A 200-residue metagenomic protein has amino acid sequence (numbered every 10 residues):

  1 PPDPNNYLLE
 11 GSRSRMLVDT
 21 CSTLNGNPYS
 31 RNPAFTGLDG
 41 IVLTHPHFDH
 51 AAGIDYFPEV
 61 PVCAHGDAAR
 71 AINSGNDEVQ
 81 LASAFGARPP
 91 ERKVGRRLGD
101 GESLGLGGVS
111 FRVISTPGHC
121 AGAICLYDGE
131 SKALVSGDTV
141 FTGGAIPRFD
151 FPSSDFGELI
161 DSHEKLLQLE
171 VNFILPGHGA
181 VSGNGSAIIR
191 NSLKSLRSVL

Functional and structural regions predicted by a protein language model:
P1-R31, C125-T142: Conserved beta-strand hairpin/beta-sheet module of binuclear metal-dependent hydrolase folds, prominently
N5-Y7, R96, G101-E102, I124: Residue-level detector of beta-strand structural context in well-folded domains
G11-S14, A34-L38, D55-P61, G129-K132 (+1 more regions): Short glycine/proline-enriched coil/turn segments at helix->beta-strand junctions
R15, S110-S198: Metallo-beta-lactamase
V18, L98, T116: Hydrophobic residues at beta-strand termini and immediately following loops that shape nucleotide-binding pockets
V18-D19, L43, P176: Redox-cofactor binding/interface segments in oxidoreductases and associated redox assembly factors
S22-L104, K194, S198: Active-site HxH/HxHxD metal-binding segment of metal-dependent hydrolases
